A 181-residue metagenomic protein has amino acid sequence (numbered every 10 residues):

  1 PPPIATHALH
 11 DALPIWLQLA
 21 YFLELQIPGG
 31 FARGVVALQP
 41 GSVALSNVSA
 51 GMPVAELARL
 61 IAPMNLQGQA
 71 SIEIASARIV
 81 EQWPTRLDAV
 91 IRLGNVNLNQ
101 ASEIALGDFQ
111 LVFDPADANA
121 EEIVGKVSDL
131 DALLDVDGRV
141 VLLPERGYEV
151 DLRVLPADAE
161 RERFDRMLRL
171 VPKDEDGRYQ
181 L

Functional and structural regions predicted by a protein language model:
P1-D11: Single conserved hydrophobic/aromatic residue that forms the stacking wall/gate of nucleotide- or nucleobase-binding
I15-G34, Q39-A62, S71-E81, V90-A105 (+4 more regions): Hydrophobic lipid-interacting interfaces of membrane-associated proteins
A58-L66, R166-P172: Surface-exposed flexible segments
R86-D88: Outer-membrane beta-barrel architecture
V154-L181: Alpha-helical oligomerization segments
